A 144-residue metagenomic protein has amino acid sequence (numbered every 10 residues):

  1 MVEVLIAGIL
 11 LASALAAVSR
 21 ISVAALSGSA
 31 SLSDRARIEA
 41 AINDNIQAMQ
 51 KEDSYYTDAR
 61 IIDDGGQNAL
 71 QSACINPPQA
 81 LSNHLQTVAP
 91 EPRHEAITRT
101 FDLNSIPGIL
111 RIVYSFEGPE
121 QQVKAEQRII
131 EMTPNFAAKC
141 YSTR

Functional and structural regions predicted by a protein language model:
V2-N43: Aliphatic-rich helix starts adjacent to a transmembrane/signal segment
A36, A40-R144: Low-complexity, Gly/Pro-rich coil/beta segments used as flexible assembly/activation regions
